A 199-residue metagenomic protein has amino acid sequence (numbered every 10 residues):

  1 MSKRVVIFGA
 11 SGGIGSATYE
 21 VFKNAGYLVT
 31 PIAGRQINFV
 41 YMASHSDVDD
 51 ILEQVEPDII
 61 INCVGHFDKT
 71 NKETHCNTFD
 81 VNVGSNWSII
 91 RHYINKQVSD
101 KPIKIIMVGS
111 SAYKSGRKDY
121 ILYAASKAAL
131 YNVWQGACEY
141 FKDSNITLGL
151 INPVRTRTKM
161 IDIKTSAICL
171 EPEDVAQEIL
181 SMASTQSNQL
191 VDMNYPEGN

Functional and structural regions predicted by a protein language model:
I7-F8, I61-G65, I103-S110, T147-N152: Structural signature of the Rossmann-like NAD(P)-dependent dehydrogenase/reductase core
F8-E20: N-terminal Rossmann NAD(P)H-binding glycine-rich loop of SDR-like oxidoreductase domains
A33-D47: Rossmann-fold cofactor-recognition segment
F67-T70, K104-K142, R155: Catalytic loop of short-chain dehydrogenase/reductase
N71-F79: Substrate-binding pocket helix/loop in short-chain dehydrogenase/reductase
L150-I151, T165-N199: C-terminal helical subdomain
P153-I163: Short, flexible catalytic-loop segment of classical short-chain dehydrogenase/reductase
